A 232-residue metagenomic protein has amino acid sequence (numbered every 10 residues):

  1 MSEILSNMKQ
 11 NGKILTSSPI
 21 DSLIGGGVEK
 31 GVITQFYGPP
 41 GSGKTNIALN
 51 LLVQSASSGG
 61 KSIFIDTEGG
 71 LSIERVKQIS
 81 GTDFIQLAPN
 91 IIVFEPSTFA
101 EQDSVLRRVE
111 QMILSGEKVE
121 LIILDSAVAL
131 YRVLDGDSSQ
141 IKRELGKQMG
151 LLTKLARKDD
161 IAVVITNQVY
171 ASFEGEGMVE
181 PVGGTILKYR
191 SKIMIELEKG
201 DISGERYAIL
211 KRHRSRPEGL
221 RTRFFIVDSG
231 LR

Functional and structural regions predicted by a protein language model:
M1-Q86: The Walker A/P-loop phosphate-binding site
S17, D21, K30, P96-R107 (+3 more regions): Amphipathic alpha-helical transducer elements in NTP-driven molecular machines
I20, F36, V76, I91 (+4 more regions): Conserved RecA-like P-loop NTPase ATPase core
G26-V28, Q54-S58, D83-L87, Q111-E117 (+2 more regions): Conserved catalytic network of the ASCE P-loop NTPase/AAA+ motor domain
I33-Q35, K61, V119-L121, A162-V164: Residue-level preference for the first positions of well-ordered beta-strands
G59-S139: Conserved inter-motif catalytic segment of the P-loop NTP-binding fold
I122-L151, A156, I161, V169: Conserved P-loop NTPase nucleotide-binding/switch module
K154-R232: Phosphate-binding/switch region of NTP-binding enzymes
